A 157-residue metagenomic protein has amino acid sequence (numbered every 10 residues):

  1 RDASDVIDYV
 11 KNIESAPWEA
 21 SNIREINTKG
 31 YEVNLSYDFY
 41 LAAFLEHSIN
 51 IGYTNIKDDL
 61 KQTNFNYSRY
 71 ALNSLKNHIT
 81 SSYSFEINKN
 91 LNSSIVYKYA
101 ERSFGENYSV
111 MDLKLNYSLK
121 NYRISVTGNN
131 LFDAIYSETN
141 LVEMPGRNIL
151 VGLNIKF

Functional and structural regions predicted by a protein language model:
R1-I23, E101-R102, N129, D133-N148: Surface-exposed extracellular loop regions of Gram-negative outer-membrane beta-barrel proteins, predominantly
D2-A3, E19-A100: Gram-negative outer-membrane beta-barrel transporters
V6-S15, I56-S68, V96-Y97, G105-S109 (+1 more regions): Outer-membrane beta-barrel translocator domains and adjoining extracellular loop/strand segments of Gram-negative
I7-I13, T54-D58, I87-L91, M111 (+1 more regions): Short amphipathic alpha-helical segments, especially helix-boundary/capping motifs
A16, F39, I155: A broadly conserved detector of short glycine/acidic/proline-rich loop/turn motifs that flank catalytic sites and bind
A16, T28, K76, Y108 (+1 more regions): Short, solvent-exposed coil/turn segments
L35, Y70, K76-I87, S109-K120 (+1 more regions): Feature captures outer-membrane beta-barrel proteins of Gram-negative bacteria and organelles
F104, D112-F157: C-terminal beta-signal and adjacent terminal beta-strands/loops of Gram-negative outer-membrane beta-barrel proteins
